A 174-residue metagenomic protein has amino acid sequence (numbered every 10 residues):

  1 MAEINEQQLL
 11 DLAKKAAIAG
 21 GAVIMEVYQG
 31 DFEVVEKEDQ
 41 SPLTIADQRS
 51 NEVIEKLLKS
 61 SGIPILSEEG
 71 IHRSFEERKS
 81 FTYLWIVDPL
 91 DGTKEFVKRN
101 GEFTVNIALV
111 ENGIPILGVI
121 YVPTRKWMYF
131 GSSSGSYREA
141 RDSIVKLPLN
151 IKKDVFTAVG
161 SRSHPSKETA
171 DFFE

Functional and structural regions predicted by a protein language model:
M1-L90, S163-E174: N-terminal subdomain of lithium-sensitive/metallo-dependent phosphomonoesterases centered on the IMPase/IPPase/PAP
L10, K14, P64, L84 (+3 more regions): Residues embedded in well-ordered beta-strands
I24, D47, L58, T93 (+3 more regions): Residue-level signal for inorganic ion chemistry
V27, E95, E139: Residues that scaffold the ATP/ADP-binding catalytic core of kinase and kinase-like folds
S61, G101-F103, D154: A generic structural signal for short beta-strands and their flanking turns/coil linkers
F81-I120, T124-R125: Glycine-rich active-site/cofactor-binding loop and its immediate structural neighborhood
I107-E174: Acidic beta-strand-loop-alpha-helix segment within the catalytic core of divalent metal-dependent phosphate-processing
